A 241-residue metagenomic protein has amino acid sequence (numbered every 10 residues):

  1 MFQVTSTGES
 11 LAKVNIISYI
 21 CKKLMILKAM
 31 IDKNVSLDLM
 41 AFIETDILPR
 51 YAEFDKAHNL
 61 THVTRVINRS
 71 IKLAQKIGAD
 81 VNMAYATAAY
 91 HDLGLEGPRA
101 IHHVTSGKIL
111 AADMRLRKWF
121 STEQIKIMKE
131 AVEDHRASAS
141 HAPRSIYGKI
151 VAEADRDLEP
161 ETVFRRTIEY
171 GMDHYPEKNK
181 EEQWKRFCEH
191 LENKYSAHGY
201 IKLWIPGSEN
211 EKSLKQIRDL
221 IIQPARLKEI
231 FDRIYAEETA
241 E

Functional and structural regions predicted by a protein language model:
M1-E9: Extreme N-terminal basic, low-complexity initiation segments that serve as generic localization/processing leaders
I31, A52-I77, Y90, A139-E241: Divalent metal-dependent phosphate-bond-processing catalytic cores, especially two-metal-ion Mg2+/Mn2+ enzymes that act
I31-P49: Short alpha-helical hairpin
L60, T64-I67, Y85, T122-E133: Short, well-structured alpha-helical segments
V66, H102-L116: An active-site-proximal "capping" alpha-helix that borders the catalytic cofactor pocket
V81-P98, H102, S106, I127-R136: His-Asp-centered metal-binding catalytic motifs of divalent-metal-dependent phosphohydrolases/nucleases
L110-S140: Hydrophobic, well-structured mid-protein blocks that either form specific transmembrane helices
